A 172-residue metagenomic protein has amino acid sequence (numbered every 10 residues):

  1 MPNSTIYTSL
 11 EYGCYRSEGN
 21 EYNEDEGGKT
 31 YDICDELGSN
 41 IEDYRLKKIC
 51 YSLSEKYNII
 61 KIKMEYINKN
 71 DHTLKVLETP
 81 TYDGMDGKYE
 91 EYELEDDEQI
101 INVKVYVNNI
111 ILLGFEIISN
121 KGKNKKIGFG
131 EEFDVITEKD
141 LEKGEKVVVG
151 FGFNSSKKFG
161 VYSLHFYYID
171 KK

Functional and structural regions predicted by a protein language model:
M1-K172: Lectin-type carbohydrate-recognition ectodomains
